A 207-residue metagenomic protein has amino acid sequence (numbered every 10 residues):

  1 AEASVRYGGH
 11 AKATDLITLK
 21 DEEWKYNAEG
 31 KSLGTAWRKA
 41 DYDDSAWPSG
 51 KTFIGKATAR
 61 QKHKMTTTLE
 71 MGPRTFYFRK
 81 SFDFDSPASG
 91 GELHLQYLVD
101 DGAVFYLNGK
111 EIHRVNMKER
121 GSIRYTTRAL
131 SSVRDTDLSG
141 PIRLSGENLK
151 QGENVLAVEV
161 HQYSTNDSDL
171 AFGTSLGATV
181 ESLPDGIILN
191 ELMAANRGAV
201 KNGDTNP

Functional and structural regions predicted by a protein language model:
A1-A3, K118, T127-S182: An acidic-aromatic loop/edge-strand motif
A3-K12, F84-G91, Q96-V99, L176-P207: A structural motif detector for short, solvent-exposed N-terminal "entry" segments of globular domains
A11-A40: GGW-centered surface loops in extracellular recognition modules
W24, W47, F82, A88-L107 (+1 more regions): Aromatic-lined ligand-binding clefts that engage carbohydrates, nucleic acids, or primary amines
N27-L33, G55, S86-A88, K110-E111 (+3 more regions): Acidic glycine-/aspartate-rich tracts in secreted/extracellular proteins
A40, D44-R79: Surface-exposed, low-complexity/disordered Ser/Thr/Gly/Pro/Asn-rich loops and linkers
M71-P73, P87-A88, E147-G152, D204-N206: Extracellular/lumenal carbohydrate-interaction signature centered on repeated Trp-anchored short motifs
T75-S81, E92-H94, S139-P141, E153-V155 (+1 more regions): Intrinsic-disorder/low-complexity, polar/charged segments enriched in Ser/Thr/Lys/Arg/Asp/Glu/Gln
